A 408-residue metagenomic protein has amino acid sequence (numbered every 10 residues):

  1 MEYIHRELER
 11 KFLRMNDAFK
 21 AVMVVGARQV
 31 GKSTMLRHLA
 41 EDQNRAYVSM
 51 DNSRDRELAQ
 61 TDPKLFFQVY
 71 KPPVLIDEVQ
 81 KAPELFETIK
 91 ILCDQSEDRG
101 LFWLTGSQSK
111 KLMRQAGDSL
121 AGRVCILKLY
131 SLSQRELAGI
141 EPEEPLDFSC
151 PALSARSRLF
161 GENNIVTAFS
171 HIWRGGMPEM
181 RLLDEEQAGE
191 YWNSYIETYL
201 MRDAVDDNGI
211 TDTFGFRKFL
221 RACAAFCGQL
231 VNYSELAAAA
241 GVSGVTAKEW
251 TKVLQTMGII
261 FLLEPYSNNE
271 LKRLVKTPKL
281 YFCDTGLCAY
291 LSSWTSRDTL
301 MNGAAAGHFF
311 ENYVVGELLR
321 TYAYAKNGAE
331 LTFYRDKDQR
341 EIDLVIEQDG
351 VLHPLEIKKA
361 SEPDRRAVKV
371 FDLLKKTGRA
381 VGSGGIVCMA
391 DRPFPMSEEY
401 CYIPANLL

Functional and structural regions predicted by a protein language model:
M1-Q29, S33-A46, M50, Y70-P72 (+3 more regions): A cross-kingdom feature that marks ATP-driven nucleic-acid transaction machinery
R54-R56, K81-P83, K111-L112, P363: Catalytic P-loop NTPase motifs of RecA-like helicase/translocase cores
R56-V74: Conserved alpha-helical scaffold flanking the Walker A/P-loop in AAA+ ATPase domains
V69-L85: Conserved P-loop NTPase "ATPase switch" module shared by AAA+ and STAND
F86-K110, G117-S119: Conserved catalytic/switch belt of AAA+ P-loop NTPases
T105-K110, Q115-G117, Y130-L132, C388-D391: A short beta-strand-to-loop transition that corresponds to the Sensor-1 phosphate-sensing loop of AAA+ P-loop ATPases
K110-I126, A138-E143: Short regulatory helix/loop adjacent to the ATP-binding pocket of P-loop NTPases
G139-Y324, A329-T332: Interdomain hinge/linker elements that couple catalytic modules in large macromolecular machines
